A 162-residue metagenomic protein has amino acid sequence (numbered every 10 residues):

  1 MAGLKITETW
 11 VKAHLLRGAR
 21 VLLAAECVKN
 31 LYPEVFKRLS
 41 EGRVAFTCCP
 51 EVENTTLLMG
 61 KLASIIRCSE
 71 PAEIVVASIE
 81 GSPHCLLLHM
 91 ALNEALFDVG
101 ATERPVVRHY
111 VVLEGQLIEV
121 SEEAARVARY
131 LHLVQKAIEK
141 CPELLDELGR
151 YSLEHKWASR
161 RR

Functional and structural regions predicted by a protein language model:
M1-R162: Iron-sulfur-associated redox domains of electron-transfer enzymes in respiratory and anaerobic energy metabolism
